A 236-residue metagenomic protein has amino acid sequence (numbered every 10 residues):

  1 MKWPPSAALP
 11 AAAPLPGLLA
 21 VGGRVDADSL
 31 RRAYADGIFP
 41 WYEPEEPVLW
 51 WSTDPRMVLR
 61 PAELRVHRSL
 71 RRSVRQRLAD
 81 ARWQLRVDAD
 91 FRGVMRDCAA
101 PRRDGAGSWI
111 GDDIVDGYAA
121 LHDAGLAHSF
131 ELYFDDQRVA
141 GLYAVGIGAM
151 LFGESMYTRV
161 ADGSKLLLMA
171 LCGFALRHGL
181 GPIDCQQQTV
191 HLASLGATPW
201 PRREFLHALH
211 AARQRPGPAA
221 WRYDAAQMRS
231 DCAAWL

Functional and structural regions predicted by a protein language model:
M1-L236: N-acyltransferase acceptor-side catalytic subdomain
